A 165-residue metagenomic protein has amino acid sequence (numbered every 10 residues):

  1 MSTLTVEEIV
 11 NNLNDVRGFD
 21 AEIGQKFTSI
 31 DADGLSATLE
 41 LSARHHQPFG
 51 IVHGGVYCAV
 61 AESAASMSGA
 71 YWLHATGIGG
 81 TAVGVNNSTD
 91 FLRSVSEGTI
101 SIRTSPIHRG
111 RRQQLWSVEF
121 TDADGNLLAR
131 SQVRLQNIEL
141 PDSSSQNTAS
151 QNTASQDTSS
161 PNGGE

Functional and structural regions predicted by a protein language model:
M1-E165: Terminal targeting signals and extreme-terminal segments of soluble enzymes
